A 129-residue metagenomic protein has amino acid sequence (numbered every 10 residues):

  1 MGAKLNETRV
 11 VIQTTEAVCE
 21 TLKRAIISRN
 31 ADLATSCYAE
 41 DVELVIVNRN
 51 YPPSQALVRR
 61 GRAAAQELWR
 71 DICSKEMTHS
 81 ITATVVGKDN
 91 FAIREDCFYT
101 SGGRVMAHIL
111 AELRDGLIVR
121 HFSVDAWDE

Functional and structural regions predicted by a protein language model:
M1-S36, E40: Short, low-complexity N-terminal intrinsically disordered segments enriched in polar/charged residues
G2-V10, R59, Q66-E129: A beta-strand edge to alpha-helix "cap/lid" segment located at domain peripheries
I12-R24, V45, L57-R62, H121: Short charge-dense sequence patches
T14-T15, A25-I26, I46, C73-K75 (+1 more regions): Hydrophobic alpha-helical segments, principally membrane-spanning helices and signal/leader peptides
V18, V42, P52, A65 (+2 more regions): Hydrophobic aliphatic residue packing
A31-T35, A39-T84: A solvent-exposed, acidic/Ser-Thr-rich amphipathic alpha-helical stretch
